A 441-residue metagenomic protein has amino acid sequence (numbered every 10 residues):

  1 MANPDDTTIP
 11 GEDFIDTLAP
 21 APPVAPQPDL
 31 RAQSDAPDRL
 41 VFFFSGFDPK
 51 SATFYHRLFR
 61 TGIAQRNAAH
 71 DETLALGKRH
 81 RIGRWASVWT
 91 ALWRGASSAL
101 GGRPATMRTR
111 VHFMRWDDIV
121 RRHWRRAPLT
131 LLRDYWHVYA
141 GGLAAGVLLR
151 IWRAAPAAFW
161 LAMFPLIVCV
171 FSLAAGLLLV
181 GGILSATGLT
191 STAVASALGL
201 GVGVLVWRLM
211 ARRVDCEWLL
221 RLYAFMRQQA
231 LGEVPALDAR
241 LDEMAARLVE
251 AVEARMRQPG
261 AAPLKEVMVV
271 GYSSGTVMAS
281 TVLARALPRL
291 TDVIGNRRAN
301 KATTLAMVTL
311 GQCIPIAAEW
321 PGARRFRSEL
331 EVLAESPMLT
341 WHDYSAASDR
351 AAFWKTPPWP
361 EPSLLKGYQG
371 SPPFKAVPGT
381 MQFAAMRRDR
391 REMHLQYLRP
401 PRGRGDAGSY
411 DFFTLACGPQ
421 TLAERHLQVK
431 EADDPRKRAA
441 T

Functional and structural regions predicted by a protein language model:
A2, L40-V41, S45-I63, A230 (+1 more regions): Serine-dependent carboxylesterase/thioesterase catalytic core of lipase-like alpha/beta-hydrolase/SGNH enzymes
A2-G199, W207: N-terminal low-complexity, Ser/Thr- and acidic-residue-enriched intrinsically disordered segments
D29, P37, V41-S45, M226 (+6 more regions): Generic, low-specificity signal for short hydrophobic/alpha-helical stretches with a mild N-terminal bias, encompassing
A36, L40, S196, V214 (+4 more regions): Residue-level signal for well-ordered alpha-helical segments
P49, M107-L166, S185-P263, A317 (+1 more regions): Active-site catalytic motif of lipid deacylating hydrolases and related acyltransferases
P49, Q65, I119-R121, L129-H137 (+2 more regions): Lipolytic serine-hydrolase domain surface
H70-L74, R94-T106, E253-K265, R289-T303 (+2 more regions): Intrinsically disordered, low-complexity coil segments
